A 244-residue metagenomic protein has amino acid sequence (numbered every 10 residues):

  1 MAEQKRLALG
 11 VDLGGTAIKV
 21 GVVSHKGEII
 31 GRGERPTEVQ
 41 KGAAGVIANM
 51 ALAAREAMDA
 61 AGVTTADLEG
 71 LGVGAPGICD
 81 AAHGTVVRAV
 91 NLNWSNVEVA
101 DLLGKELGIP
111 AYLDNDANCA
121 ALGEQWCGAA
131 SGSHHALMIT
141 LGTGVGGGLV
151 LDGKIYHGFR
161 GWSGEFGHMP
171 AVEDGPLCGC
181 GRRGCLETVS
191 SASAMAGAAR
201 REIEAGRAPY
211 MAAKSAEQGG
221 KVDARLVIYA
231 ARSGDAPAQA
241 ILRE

Functional and structural regions predicted by a protein language model:
M1-A8, I109-A111, A129-A136, R182-C185: Nucleotide/phosphate-binding catalytic cleft detector across ATP-hydrolyzing and phosphate-transferring enzymes
E3-A48, L52, T85-R88, G161: Short glycine-rich, Thr/Ser-proximal phosphate-binding strand/loop in the N-terminal lobe of ATP-dependent enzymes
R6-D12, D67-G72, Y112, H135-T140 (+2 more regions): Short glycine-aspartate micro-motif
V20, R35, V73, L103 (+1 more regions): Residue-level signal for inorganic ion chemistry
V23, L186-E244: A mobile "lid/hinge" subdomain adjacent to the ATP/sugar-phosphate binding pocket shared across diverse ATP-dependent
S24-H25, A75, A82, L151-D152: A cytosolic small-molecule/anion-sensing beta-strand core signal
T37-V39, A43-A51, R55, D59 (+2 more regions): Glycine-rich phosphate-binding loop and adjoining helix at the ATP-binding site of ATP-dependent phosphoryl-transfer
S131-A192: Glycine-rich phosphate-binding loop of actin/hexokinase-like ATP-binding domains
